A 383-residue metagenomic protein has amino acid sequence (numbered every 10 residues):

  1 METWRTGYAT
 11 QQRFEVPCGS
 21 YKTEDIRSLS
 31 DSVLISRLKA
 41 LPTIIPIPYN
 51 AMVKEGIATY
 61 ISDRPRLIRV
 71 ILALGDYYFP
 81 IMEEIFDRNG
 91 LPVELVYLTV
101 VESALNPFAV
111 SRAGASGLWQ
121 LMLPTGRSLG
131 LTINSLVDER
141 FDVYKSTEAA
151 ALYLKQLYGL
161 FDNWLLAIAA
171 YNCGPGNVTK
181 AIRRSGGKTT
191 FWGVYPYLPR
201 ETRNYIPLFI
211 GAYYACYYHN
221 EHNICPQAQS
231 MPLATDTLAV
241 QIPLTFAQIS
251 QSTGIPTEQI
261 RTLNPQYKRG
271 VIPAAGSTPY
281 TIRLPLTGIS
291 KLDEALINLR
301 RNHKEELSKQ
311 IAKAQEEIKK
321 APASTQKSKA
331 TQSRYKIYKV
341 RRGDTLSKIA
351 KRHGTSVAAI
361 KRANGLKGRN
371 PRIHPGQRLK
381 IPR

Functional and structural regions predicted by a protein language model:
M1-G90: An acidic, Gly/Ser/Thr/Pro-rich helix-cap/linker signature
I57-L72, M82-E84, L105-R112, T132-Y144 (+6 more regions): Second-shell loop/turn segments in exported
L91-F108, A167-G174, Y213, R261-N264 (+2 more regions): Short, functionally critical alpha-helical segments immediately adjacent to catalytic or ligand/cofactor-binding
A104-R112, R127-L129, L157-L160, P175-T189 (+1 more regions): Secretory-pathway/luminal and periplasmic proteins that interact with or process carbohydrate-rich
A113-S135, T147-A149, L154, V178-A181 (+2 more regions): Substrate-binding/active-site groove segments that recognize and process beta-1,4-linked N-acetyl-hexosamine
G187-K268: Flexible, glycine-rich surface segments
Q227-G254, T325-A358, K367, R372-R378: Primarily a LysM-type cell-wall glycan-binding module
L263-R300, K336-K339, T355-R383: Extracellular LysM carbohydrate-binding repeats and other cell-envelope/extracellular binding modules
